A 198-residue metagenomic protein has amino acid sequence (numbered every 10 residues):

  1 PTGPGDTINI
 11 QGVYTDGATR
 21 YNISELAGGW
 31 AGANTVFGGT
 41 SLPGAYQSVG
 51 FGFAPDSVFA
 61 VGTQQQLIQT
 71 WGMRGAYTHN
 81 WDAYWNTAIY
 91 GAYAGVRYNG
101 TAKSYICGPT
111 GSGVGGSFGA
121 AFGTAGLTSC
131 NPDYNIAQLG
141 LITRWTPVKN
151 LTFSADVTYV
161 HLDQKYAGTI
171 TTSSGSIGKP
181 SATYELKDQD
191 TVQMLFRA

Functional and structural regions predicted by a protein language model:
P1-L139: Detector for outer-membrane/organellar transmembrane beta-barrel domains, recognizing the amphipathic beta-strand
P1-T2, T78-Y84, R144-N150, V160 (+1 more regions): Structural signature of outer-membrane beta-barrel channels/translocons
Y21, P147-L151, K187: Outer-membrane beta-barrel biogenesis signature
N80, P132, T146, K187-Q189: Surface-exposed coil/turn segments at beta-strand junctions on protein surfaces, enriched
A120-L127, S173-Y184: Flexible, solvent-exposed loop segments that connect beta-strands
G140-T143, K149, S154, V192: Mobile, glycine-rich extracellular loop/lid and propeptide segments that shape or gate substrate/ligand access
N150, S154-I177: C-terminal beta-signal and adjacent terminal beta-strands/loops of Gram-negative outer-membrane beta-barrel proteins
D188-A198: Outer-membrane beta-barrel "beta-signal"
